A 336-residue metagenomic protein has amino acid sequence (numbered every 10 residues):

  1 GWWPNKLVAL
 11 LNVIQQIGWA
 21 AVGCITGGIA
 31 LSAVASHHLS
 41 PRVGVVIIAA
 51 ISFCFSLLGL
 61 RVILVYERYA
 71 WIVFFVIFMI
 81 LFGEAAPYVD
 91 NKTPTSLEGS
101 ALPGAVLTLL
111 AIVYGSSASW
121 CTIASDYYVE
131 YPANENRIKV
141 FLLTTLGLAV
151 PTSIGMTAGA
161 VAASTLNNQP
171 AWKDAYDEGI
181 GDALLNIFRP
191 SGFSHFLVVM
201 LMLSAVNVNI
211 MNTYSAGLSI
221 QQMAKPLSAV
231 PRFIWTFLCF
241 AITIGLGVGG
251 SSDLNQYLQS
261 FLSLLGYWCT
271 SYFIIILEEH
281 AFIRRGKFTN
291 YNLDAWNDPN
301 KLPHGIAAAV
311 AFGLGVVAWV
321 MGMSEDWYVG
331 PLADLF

Functional and structural regions predicted by a protein language model:
L7, T26-S36, A49-A70, A85-Y88 (+3 more regions): Membrane-water interface regions at transmembrane-helix termini and the short interhelical loops of multi-pass membrane
A9, A35-L58, I72-G83, S116-A124 (+1 more regions): Transmembrane alpha-helical segments of multi-pass small-molecule transport proteins
A33-G44, R61-A70, L185, R189 (+5 more regions): Transmembrane helix-loop boundary segments of multi-pass membrane transporters
R42-I47, Q222-Q256, N297-W319: Loop-to-transmembrane helix boundary motifs in multi-pass membrane proteins
V43, I47-I48, S52-A85, E98-S100 (+2 more regions): Membrane-interface loop-to-helix entry segments
L58-W71, S119-I154, N167-D182, T213-F233 (+1 more regions): Hydrophobic, small-residue-rich membrane helices and short re-entrant helix-turn-helix hairpins that build
F82-Y88, E98-S164, R189-T213, K301-W319: Hydrophobic, membrane-embedded alpha-helices of multi-pass small-molecule transporters
Y272-F336: C-terminal membrane-solvent junction of multi-pass transporters and transport-like membrane proteins
